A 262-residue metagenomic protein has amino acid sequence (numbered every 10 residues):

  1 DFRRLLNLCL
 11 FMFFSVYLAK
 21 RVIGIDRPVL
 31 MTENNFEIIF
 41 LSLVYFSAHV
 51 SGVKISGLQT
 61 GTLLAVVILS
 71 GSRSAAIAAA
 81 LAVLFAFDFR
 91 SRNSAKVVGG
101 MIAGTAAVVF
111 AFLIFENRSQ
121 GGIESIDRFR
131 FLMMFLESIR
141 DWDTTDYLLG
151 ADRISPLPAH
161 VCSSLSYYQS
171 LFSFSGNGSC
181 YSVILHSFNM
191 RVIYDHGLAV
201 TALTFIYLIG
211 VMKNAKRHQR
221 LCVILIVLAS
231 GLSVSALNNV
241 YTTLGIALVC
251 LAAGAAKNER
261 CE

Functional and structural regions predicted by a protein language model:
D1-G121, S170-F172, N177-C261: Hydrophobic transmembrane helix bundles of membrane-integrated enzymes that assemble and modify cell-envelope
I123-H196: Long extracytoplasmic/lumenal interhelical loops at the membrane interface of multi-pass membrane proteins
